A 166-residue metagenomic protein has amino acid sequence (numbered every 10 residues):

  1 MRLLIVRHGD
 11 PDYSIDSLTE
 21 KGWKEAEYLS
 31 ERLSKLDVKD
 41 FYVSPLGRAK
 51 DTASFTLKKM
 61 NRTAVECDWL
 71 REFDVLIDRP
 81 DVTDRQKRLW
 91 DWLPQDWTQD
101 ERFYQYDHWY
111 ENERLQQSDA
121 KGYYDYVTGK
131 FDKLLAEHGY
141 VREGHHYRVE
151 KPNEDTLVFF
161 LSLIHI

Functional and structural regions predicted by a protein language model:
M1-L4: Extreme N-terminal starter segment of soluble prokaryotic enzymes
R7-D12: Short polar catalytic/cofactor-binding loops
L18-E31: Short catalytic helix/loop segments, enriched in acidic residues and glycine and frequently bearing histidine
E31-R114: Phosphate-coordination/substrate-recognition cap region in phosphate-metabolizing enzymes
E113-H146: Internal catalytic-core helix/loop-beta-alpha segment that presents or stabilizes conserved functional determinants
E150-N153: Short, flexible hinge/linker loops that cap or flank conserved catalytic cores
H165-I166: Conserved small/polar residues in nucleotide/adenosyl-binding loops
